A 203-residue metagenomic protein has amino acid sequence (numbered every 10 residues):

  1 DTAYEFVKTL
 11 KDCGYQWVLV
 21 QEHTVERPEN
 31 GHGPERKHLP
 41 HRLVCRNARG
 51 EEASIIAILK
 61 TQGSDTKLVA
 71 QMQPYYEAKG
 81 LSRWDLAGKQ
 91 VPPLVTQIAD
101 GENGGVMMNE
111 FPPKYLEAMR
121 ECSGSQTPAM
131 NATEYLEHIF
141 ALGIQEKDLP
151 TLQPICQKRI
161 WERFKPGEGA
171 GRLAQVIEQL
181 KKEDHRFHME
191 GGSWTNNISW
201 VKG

Functional and structural regions predicted by a protein language model:
D1-G33, N103-S125: Catalytic domains of cell-wall/extracellular-matrix polysaccharide-remodeling enzymes, centered on de-N-acetylation
T24, G63-S64: Short acidic/polar capping segments at secondary-structure boundaries
P34-G63, Q73-E77, W84-G203: Active-site and substrate-binding clefts of carbohydrate-active enzymes
